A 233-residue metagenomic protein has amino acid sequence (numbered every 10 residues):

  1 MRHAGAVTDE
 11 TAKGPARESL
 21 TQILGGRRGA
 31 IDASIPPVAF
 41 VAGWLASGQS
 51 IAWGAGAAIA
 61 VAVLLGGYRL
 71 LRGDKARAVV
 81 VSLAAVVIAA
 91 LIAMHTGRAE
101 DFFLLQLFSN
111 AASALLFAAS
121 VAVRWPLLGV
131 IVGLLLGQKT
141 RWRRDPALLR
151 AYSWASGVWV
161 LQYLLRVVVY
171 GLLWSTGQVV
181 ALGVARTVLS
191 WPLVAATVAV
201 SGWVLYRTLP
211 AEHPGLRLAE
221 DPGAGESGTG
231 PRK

Functional and structural regions predicted by a protein language model:
M1-G25, L218, G223: Short, Lys/Arg-rich, polar N-terminal cytosolic tail immediately upstream of the first transmembrane signal-anchor
E18-G29, S47-A52, L71-V80: Short, amphipathic, aromatic/basic-enriched membrane-interface segments that mark the entry/exit of transmembrane
G43-A60: Structural signature of hydrophobic alpha-helical transmembrane segments
A62-G73: C-terminal ends of transmembrane helices
L71-K75, H95-F103, V180: Membrane-interface helix caps and helix-loop-helix hairpins in membrane proteins
K75-V87, F103-N110: Cytoplasmic-side transmembrane-helix entry/capping segments in multi-pass membrane proteins
E100-R150: Membrane-proximal helix-loop-helix units in multi-pass membrane proteins
G137-K233: C-terminal membrane-adjacent module
